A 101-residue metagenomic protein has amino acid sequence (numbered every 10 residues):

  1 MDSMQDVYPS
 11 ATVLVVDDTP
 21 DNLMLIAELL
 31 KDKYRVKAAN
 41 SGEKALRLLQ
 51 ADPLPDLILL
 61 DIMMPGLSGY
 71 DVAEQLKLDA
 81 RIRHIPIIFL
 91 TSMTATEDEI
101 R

Functional and structural regions predicted by a protein language model:
L14, E43-Q50, E74: Alpha2 helix of the CheY-like receiver
V16-D17, A39, I58: Conserved sequence signature across two-component system core domains
P20-A38: Two-component/phosphorelay signaling modules centered on CheY-like receiver
A38-R47, G69: Helix N-cap/capping motif at the beta->alpha junctions
P53-L59: Active-site beta3 strand of CheY-like receiver
D61, T91: Active-site residues of response regulator receiver
M64: Receiver (REC) domain active-site loop signature in two-component systems and cognate sites in sensor histidine kinases
S68-D71, L78, R83, T94-R101: Alpha4 helix (beta4-alpha4-beta5 surface) of REC/receiver domains from two-component response regulators
